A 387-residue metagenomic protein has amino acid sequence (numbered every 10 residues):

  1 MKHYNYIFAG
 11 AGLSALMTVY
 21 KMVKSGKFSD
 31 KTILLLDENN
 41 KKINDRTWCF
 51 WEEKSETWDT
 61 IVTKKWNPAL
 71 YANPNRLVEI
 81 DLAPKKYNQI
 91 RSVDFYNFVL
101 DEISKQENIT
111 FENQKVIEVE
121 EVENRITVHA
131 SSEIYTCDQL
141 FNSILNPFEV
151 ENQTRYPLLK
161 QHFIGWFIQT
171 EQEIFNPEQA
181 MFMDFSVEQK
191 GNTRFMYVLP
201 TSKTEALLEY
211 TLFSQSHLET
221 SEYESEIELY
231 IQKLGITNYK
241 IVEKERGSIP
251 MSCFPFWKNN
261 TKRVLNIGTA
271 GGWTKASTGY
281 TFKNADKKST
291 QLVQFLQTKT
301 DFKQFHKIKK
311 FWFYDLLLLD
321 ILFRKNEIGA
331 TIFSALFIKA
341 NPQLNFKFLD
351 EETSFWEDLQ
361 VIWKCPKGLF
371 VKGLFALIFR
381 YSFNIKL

Functional and structural regions predicted by a protein language model:
M1-S14: Beta1/beta-strand and adjacent pyrophosphate-binding region of the FAD-binding site in flavoprotein oxidoreductases
N5, K31-T32, R263: Residues at the starts of beta-strands that form the adenosine-phosphate
A11, I144-L145, G268: Glycine-rich, N-terminal phosphate-binding loop of Rossmann-like dinucleotide-binding domains
M17, K21-R76: N-terminal FAD cofactor-binding segment of flavoenzymes
K21, Q106-N238, P255: Predominantly flavin-linked oxidoreductase catalytic cores and closely associated redox partners
E52-N113, E120-E121: A conserved beta-strand/loop capping segment in the N-terminal third of enzymes that catalyze redox or closely related
V116, E188-K190, S214-L292: FAD/FMN-dependent oxidoreductases across multiple families
T290-L387: C-terminal helical "tail/cap" subdomain of flavin- and related membrane-associated enzymes
